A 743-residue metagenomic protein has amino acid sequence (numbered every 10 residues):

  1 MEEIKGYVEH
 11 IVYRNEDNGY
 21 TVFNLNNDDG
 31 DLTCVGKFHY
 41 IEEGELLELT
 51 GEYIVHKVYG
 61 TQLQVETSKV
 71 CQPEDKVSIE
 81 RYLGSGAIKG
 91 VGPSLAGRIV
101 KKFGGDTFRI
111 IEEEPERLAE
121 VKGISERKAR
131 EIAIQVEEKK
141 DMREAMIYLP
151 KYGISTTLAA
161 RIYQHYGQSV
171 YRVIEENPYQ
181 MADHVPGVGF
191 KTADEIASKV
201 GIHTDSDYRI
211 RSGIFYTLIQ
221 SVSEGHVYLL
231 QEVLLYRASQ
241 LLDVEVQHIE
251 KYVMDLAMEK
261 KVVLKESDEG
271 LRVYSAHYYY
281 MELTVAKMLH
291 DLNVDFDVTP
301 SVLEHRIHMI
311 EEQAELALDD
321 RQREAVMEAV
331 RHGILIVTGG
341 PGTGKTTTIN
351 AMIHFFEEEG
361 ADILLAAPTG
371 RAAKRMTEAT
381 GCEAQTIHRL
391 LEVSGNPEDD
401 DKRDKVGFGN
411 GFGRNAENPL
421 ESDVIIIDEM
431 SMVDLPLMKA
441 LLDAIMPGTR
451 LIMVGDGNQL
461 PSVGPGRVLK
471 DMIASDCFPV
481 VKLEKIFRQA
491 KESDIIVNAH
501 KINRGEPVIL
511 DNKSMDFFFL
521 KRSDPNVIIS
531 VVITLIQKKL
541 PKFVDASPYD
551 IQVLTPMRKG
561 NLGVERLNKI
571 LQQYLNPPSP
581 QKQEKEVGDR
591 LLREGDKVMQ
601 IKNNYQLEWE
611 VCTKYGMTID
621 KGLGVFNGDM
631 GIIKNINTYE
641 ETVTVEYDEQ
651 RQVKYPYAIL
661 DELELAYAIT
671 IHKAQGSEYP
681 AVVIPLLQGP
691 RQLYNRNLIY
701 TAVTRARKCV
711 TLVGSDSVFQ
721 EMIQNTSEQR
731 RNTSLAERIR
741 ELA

Functional and structural regions predicted by a protein language model:
M1-H305, A743: Accessory, non-ATPase domains that flank or precede helicase/AAA+ motor cores in DNA-metabolism machines
E315-R331: N-terminal pre-P-loop "Q-motif" helix
E328, F355, E359-A361, G370-K374 (+8 more regions): Conserved helicase motor core of SF1/SF2 NTP-dependent helicases
V337, L365: Hydrophobic anchor at the beta1->P-loop junction of P-loop NTPases
K345: Conserved lysine of the Walker
T348, M352: Hydrophobic positions on the alpha1 helix immediately C-terminal to the Walker A/P-loop
G457-L623, L742: Conserved helicase motor core of P-loop NTPases
N627-A743: C-terminal accessory regions
